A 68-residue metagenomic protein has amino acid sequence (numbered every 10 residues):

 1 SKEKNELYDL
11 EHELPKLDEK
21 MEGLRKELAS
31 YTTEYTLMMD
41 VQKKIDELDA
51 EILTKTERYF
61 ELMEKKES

Functional and structural regions predicted by a protein language model:
S1-S68: Charged, heptad-repeat coiled-coil alpha-helices that serve as long linker/dimerization "arms" in large NTP-dependent
